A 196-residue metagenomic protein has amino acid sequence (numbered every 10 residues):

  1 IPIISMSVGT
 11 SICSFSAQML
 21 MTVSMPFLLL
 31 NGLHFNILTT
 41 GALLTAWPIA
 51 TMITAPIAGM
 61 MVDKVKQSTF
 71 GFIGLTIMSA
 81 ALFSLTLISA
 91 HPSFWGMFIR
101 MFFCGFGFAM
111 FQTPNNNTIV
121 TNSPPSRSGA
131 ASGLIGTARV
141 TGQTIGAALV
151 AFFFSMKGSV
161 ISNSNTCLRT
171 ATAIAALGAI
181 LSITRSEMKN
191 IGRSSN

Functional and structural regions predicted by a protein language model:
I1-G192: 12-transmembrane solute porter fold
S195-N196: Short, highly charged, low-complexity non-transmembrane loops/tails of multi-pass membrane proteins
